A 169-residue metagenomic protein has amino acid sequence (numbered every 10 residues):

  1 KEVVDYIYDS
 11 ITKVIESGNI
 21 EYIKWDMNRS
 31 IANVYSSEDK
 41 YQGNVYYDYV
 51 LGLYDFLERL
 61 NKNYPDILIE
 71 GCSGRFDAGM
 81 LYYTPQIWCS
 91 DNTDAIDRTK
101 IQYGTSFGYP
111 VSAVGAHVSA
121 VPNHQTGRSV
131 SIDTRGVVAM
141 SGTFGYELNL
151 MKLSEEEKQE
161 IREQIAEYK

Functional and structural regions predicted by a protein language model:
K1-D5, D9, V50-M151: Glycan-recognition surfaces
K1-E2, R29-Y54, R98: Aromatic- and acidic-residue-enriched carbohydrate-binding clefts of CAZyme catalytic domains
I7-D39: Active-site groove signature of glycoside hydrolases
A32-N33, G74-A78, E157: Short secondary-structure boundary/hinge segments and terminal tails
V45, G127, E156: Conserved aromatic-histidine-acidic binding/catalytic patches
E147-K169: Glycan-recognition and catalytic regions of carbohydrate-active enzymes
